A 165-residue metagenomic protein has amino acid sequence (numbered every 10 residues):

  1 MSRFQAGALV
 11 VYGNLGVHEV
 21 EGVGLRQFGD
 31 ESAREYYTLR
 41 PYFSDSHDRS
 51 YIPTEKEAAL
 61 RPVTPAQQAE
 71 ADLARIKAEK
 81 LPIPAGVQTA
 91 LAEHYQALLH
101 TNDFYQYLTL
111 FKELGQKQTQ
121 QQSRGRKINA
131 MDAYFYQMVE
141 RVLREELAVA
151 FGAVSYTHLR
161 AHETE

Functional and structural regions predicted by a protein language model:
S2, G24-G115: Long beta-strand-rich cores associated with HINT superfamily self-processing modules
R3-F4, Y12: Short, well-ordered loop/turn sites that connect or cap secondary structure elements
H18-V20: Conserved hydrophobic positions within beta-strands
A90-L110, Q118-A150: An accessory alpha-helical subdomain
T157-E165: Conserved small/polar residues in nucleotide/adenosyl-binding loops
